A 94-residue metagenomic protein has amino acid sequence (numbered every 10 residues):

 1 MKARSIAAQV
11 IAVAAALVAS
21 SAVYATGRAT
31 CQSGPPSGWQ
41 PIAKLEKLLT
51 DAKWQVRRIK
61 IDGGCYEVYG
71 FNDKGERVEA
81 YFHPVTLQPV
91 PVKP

Functional and structural regions predicted by a protein language model:
M1-I11: Bacterial N-terminal signal peptides that target proteins for export
A19-A22: N-terminal signal peptide c-region/cleavage motif recognized by signal peptidases
T30-Q32, G64-Y66: Sequence contexts marking disulfide-bonded cysteines in secreted/extracellular proteins
C31-Q55: Short, non-transmembrane alpha-helical segments in secretory-pathway proteins
D51-W54, G63-C65, G75-R77: Extracytoplasmic
V68-F71, F82, L87: Conserved histidines in hydrophobic membrane contexts and catalytic metal-binding motifs
Q88-P94: A short, surface-exposed interaction/processing loop segment used at functional sites
